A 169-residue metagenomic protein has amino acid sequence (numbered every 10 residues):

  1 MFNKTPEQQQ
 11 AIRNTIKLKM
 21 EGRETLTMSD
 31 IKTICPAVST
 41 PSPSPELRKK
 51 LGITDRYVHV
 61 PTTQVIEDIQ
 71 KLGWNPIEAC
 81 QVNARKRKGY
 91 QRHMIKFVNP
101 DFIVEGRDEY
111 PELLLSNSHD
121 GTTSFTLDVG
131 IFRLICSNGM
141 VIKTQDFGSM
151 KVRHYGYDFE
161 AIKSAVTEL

Functional and structural regions predicted by a protein language model:
M1-E67, C80, K88: Feature for intrinsically disordered/low-complexity regulatory segments and propeptides
W74: Short phosphate-binding/catalytic loops that engage adenosine nucleotides
I77-L169: Intrinsic disorder/low-complexity polar-acidic segments
